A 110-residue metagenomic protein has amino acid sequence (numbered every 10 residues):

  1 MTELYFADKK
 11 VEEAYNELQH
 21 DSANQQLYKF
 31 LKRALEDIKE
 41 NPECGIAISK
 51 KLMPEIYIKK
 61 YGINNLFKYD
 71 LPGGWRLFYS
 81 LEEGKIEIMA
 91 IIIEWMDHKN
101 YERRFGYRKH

Functional and structural regions predicted by a protein language model:
M1-D37: Arg/Lys-rich, positively charged N-terminal/basic patches that mediate binding to nucleic acids
M1-E3, L18-S22, K60-H110: Enriched for short, Lys/Arg-rich terminal
Y5-F6, E43, K50, K109: Intrinsically disordered, low-complexity, repeat-rich regions that form long N- or C-terminal tails or large
Q25-K29, I46, M53, E94: Residue-level detector of alpha-helical recognition elements and their boundaries
E40-Y69: A short, surface-exposed loop/turn module that caps and links secondary-structure elements
